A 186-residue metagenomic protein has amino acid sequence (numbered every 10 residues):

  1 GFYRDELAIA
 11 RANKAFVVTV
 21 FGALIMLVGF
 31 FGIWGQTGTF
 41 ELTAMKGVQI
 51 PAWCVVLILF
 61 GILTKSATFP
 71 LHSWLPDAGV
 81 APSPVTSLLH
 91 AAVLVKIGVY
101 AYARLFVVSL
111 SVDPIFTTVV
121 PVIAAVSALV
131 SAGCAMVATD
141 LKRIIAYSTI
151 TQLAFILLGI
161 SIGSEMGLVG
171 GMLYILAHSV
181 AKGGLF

Functional and structural regions predicted by a protein language model:
G1-F186: Hydrophobic transmembrane alpha-helices and their helix-loop junctions in integral membrane proteins
